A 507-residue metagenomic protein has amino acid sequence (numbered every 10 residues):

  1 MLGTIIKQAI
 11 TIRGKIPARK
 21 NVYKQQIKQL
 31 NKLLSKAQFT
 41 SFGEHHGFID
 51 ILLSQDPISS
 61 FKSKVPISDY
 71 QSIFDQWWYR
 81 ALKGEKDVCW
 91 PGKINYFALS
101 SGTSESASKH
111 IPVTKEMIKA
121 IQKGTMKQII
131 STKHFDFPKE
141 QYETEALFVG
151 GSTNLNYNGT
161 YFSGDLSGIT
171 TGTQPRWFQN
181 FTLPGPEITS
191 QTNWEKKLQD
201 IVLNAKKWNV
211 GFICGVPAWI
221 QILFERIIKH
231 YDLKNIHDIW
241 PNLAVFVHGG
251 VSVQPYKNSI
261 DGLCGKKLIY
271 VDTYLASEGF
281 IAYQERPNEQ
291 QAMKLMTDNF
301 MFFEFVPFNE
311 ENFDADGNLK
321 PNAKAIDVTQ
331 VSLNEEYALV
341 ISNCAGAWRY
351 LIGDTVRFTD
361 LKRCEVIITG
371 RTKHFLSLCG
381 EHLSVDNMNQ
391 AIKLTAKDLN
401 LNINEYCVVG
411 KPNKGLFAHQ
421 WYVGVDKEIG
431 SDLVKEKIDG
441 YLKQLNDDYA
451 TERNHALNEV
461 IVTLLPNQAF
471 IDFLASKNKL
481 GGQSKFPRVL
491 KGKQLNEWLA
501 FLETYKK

Functional and structural regions predicted by a protein language model:
M1-I49, K83, T170-K507: Active-site glycine/GP-rich loop and adjacent strand/helix microenvironment that borders small-molecule binding pockets
K24, K28-F97, S108-P112, A120 (+2 more regions): Active-site diphosphate/adenylate-binding microenvironment
A98-S104: Conserved helicase ATPase motor motifs in RecA-like P-loop NTPase domains
S106-I111, F375-L378: Short small-residue beta-strand/loop micro-motif enriched in glycine and branched aliphatics
K115: Catalytic binding pocket for nucleotide-activated donors in carbohydrate/polymer assembly enzymes
I118, Q122-M126, S163, V385 (+2 more regions): Amphipathic alpha-helical segments in well-structured domains
T132-R176: Conserved AMP-binding loop of ANL adenylate-forming enzymes
